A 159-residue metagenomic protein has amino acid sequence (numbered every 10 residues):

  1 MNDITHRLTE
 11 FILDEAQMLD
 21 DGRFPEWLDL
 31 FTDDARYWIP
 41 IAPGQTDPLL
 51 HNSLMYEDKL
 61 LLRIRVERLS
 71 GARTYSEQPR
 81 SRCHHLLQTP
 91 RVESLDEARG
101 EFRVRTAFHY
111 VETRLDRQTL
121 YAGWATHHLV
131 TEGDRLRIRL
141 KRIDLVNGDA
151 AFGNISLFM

Functional and structural regions predicted by a protein language model:
M1-D33: Short, low-complexity N-terminal intrinsically disordered segments enriched in polar/charged residues
D3, L50, R117: Conserved aromatic-histidine-acidic binding/catalytic patches
H6-E10, L60, L120: A generic "alpha-helical surface" signal
I12, I41, F108: Short, histidine-centered active-site or binding-site loop motifs used for metal coordination, general acid-base
E15-Q17, R73-R80, R114-D116: Short helix-to-loop capping/linker segments positioned immediately adjacent to catalytic or ligand/cofactor-binding
D33-V104: A solvent-exposed, acidic/Ser-Thr-rich amphipathic alpha-helical stretch
H84, R91-M159: A beta-strand edge to alpha-helix "cap/lid" segment located at domain peripheries
